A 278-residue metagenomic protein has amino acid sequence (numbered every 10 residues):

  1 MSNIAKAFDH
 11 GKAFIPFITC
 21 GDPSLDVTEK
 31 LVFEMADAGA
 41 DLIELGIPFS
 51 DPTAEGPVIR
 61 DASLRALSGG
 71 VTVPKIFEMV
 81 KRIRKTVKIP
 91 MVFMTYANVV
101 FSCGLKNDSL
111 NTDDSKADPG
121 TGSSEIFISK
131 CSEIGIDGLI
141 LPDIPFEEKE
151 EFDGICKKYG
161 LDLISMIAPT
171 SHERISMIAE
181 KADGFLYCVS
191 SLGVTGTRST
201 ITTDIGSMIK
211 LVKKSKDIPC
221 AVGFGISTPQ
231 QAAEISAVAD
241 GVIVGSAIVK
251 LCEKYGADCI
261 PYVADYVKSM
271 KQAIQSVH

Functional and structural regions predicted by a protein language model:
M1-I15: N-terminal amphipathic alpha-helix/helix-capping segment at the start of soluble metabolic enzymes
S2-N3, D51-P57, V71-E78, D143-K158 (+4 more regions): Active-site-adjacent beta->alpha loops and helix N-cap segments on the catalytic face of soluble alpha/beta enzymes
F14-I18, I43-L45, M91-T95, L139-L141 (+4 more regions): Hydrophobic faces of well-ordered beta-strands that scaffold small-molecule active sites in alpha/beta enzyme cores
T28-F33, E173-A179, I226-V242: Catalytic cores of alpha/beta
L45-S50, S190-G196, V238-G256: Glycine-rich phosphate-binding active-site loops on the catalytic face of alpha/beta enzymes
V58-M91, I155-L163, I205-I218, D265-H278: Alpha-helix-loop-beta-strand connector modules within alpha/beta enzyme cores
D61-S109, T121-L141: Active-site beta->alpha loop and helix N-cap motifs at the rims of alpha/beta catalytic domains
V99-F101, G122-T200: Conserved anion-binding
